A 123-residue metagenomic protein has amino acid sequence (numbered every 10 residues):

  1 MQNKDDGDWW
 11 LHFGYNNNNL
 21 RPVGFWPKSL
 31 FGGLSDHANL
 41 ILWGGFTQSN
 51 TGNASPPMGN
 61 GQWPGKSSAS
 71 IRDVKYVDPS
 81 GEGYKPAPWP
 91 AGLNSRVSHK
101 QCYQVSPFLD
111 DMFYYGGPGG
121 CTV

Functional and structural regions predicted by a protein language model:
M1-V123: Exposed, interaction-prone regions of secreted/extracellular proteins
